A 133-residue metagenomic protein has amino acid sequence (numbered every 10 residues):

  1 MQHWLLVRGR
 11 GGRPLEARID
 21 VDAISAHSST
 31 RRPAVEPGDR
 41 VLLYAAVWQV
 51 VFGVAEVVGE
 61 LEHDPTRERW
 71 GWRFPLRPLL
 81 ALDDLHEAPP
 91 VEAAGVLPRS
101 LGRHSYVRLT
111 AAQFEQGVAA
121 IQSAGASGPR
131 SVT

Functional and structural regions predicted by a protein language model:
M1-L6, I24-S28, D64-T133: Contiguous surface segments at macromolecular interaction interfaces
V7-D22: Short, basic/aromatic beta-hairpin or loop at an interaction surface
V35-E36: Short, well-ordered loop/turn sites that connect or cap secondary structure elements
V50-E62: Short beta-strand-centered aromatic/proline hotspots
